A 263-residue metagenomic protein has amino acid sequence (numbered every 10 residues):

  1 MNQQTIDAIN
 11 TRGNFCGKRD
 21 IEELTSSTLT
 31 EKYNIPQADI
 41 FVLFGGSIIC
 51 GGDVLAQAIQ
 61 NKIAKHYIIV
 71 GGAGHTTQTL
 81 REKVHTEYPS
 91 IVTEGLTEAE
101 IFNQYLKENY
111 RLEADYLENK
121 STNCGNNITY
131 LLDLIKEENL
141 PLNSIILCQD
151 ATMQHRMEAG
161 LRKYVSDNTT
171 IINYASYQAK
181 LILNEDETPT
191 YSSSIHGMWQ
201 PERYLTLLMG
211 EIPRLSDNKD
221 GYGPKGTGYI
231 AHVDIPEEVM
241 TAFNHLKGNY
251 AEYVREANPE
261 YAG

Functional and structural regions predicted by a protein language model:
M1-P201, Y253-G263: A structural signal for short, hydrophobic/glycine-enriched beta-strand patches
K180-N249: A conserved mid-domain beta-alpha-beta active-site/ligand-binding segment of alpha/beta enzyme cores
